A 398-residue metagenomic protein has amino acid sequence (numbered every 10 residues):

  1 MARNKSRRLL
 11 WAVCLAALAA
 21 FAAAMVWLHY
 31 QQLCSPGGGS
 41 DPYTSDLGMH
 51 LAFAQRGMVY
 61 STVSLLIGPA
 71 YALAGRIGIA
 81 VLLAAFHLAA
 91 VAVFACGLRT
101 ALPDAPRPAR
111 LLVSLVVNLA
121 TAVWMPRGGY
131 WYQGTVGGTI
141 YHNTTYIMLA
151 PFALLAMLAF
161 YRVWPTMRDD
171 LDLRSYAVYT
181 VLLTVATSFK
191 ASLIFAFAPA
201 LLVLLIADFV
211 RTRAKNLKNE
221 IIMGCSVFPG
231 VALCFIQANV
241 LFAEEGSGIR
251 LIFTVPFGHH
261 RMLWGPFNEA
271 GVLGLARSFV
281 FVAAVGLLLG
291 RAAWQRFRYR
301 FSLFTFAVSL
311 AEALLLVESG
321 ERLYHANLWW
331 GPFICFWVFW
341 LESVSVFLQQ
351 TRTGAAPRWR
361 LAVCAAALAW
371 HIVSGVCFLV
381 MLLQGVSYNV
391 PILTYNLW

Functional and structural regions predicted by a protein language model:
M1-L28, A105-S114: Start-transfer (signal-anchor) and selected internal transmembrane alpha helices of multi-pass inner/ER membrane
L10-C14, P106-V113, L171-S175, L217-G224 (+2 more regions): Membrane-interfacial loop-to-transmembrane alpha-helix junctions, especially the N-terminal start
D46-G78, A84: Short hydrophobic/aromatic helix or loop-helix immediately within or flanking a transmembrane segment in polytopic
V81-P108, L155: Transmembrane-helix motifs of polytopic, lipid-linked glycan transferases
A109-Y161, A326-F336: Membrane-interface micro-motifs in multi-pass membrane enzymes
S175-A191, F197, L202: Membrane-interface alpha helices of multi-pass inner-membrane proteins
F197-F228: Perimembrane helix-loop-helix junctions
V227, V231, F242-W398: Transmembrane helical bundles and short interhelical boundary loops of multi-pass, membrane-embedded
